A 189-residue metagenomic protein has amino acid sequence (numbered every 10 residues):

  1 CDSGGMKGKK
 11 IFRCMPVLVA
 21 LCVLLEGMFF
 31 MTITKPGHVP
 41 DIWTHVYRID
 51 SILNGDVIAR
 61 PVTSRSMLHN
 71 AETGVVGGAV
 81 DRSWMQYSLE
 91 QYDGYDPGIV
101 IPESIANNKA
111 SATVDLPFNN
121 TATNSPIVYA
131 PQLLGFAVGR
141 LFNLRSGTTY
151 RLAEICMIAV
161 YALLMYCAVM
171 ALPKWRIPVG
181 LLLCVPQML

Functional and structural regions predicted by a protein language model:
C1-M28, G37, L68-H69: Start-transfer (signal-anchor) and selected internal transmembrane alpha helices of multi-pass inner/ER membrane
M28, L134, V138, C167-A171: Hydrophobic membrane-targeting alpha-helices
M28, T32-P36, L53-V57, V138 (+2 more regions): A generic secondary-structure signal for well-formed alpha-helical elements
I33-D50: Alpha-helical transmembrane signal-anchor/signal-peptide segments
D56-L152: Interfacial juxtamembrane loops and adjacent helix segments that form the catalytic/substrate-binding surfaces
N120, Q132, T148-A159, L181-L182 (+1 more regions): Membrane-embedded glycan-lipid processing machinery
L144-T148, Y166-P186: Transmembrane-helix signature of polytopic, membrane-embedded enzymes that assemble or transfer cell-envelope glycans
